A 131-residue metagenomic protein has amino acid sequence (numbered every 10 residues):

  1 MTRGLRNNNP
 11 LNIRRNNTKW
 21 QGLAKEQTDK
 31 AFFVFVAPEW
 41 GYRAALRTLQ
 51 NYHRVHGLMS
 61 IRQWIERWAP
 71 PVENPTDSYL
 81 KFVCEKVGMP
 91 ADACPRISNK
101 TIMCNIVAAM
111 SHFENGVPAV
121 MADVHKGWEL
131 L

Functional and structural regions predicted by a protein language model:
M1-L131: Cell-wall polysaccharide-cleaving catalytic domain and substrate-binding groove, primarily in peptidoglycan/chitin
